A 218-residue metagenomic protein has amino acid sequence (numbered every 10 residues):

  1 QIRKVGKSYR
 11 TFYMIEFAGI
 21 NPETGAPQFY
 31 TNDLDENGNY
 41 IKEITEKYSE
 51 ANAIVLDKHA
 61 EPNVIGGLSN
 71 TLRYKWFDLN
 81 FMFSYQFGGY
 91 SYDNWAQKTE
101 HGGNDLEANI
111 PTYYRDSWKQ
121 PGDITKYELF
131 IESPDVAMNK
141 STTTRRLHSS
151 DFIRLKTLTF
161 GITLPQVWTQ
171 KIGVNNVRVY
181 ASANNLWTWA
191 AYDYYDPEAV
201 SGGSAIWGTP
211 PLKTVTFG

Functional and structural regions predicted by a protein language model:
Q1-A26, S117-Q120, T188-G218: C-terminal beta-signal and terminal closure region of outer-membrane beta-barrel proteins
Q1-A60, E100: Conserved small-residue
K4-T11, P22-T24, Q86-R178, A183: Extracytoplasmic gating/loop element in the C-terminal half of outer-membrane beta-barrel translocons and assembly
I41-A51, L129-T144, Y195-S201: Flexible, solvent-exposed coil segments and beta strand-coil junctions, predominantly the extracellular/periplasmic
A53-L56, T143-L147, G202-W207: Extracellular loop and loop/strand-boundary signature of outer-membrane beta-barrel proteins
V64, K75-F77, D151, G173-V177 (+1 more regions): Outer-envelope beta-barrel architecture signal
G67-S69, T157-G161, T216-G218: Membrane-embedded beta-strand positions in outer-membrane beta-barrel channels/transporters
W76-F81, V167-W168: Repeated loop/turn-to-beta-strand initiation elements of outer-membrane beta-barrel proteins
